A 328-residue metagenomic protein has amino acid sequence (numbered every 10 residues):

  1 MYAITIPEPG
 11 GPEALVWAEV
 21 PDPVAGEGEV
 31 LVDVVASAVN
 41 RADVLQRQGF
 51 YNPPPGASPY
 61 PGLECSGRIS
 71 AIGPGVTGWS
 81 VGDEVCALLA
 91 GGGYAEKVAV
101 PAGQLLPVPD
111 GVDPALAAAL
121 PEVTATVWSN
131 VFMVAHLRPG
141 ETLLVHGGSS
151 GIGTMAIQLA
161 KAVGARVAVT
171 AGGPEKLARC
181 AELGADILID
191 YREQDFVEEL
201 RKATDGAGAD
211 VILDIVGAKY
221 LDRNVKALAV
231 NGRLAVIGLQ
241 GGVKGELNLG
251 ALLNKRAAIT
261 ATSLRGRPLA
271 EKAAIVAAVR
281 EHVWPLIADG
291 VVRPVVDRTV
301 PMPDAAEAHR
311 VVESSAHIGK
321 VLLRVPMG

Functional and structural regions predicted by a protein language model:
I4, W284, D289-R298, A306-G328: C-terminal capping/lid region of NAD(P)-dependent oxidoreductase domains
P21-A38, F50-G92: Glycine-rich beta-strand-centered segment in the early N-terminal region that forms part of a ligand/cofactor-binding
L45, G78, E84-G147: NAD(P)H dinucleotide-binding glycine-rich loop of Rossmann-like/cofactor-binding domains, especially the beta1-alpha1
G93-E96, A171-R179, F196, K244-L249: Short, glycine/polar-rich helix-capping loops at beta-to-alpha or helix-loop-helix junctions that flank or form
A118-E193: Mid-domain Rossmann-like dinucleotide-binding core that forms the NAD(H)/NADP(H) cofactor-binding site
G148, V216, L239: NAD(P)H cofactor-binding loop motif with strongest signal on the N-terminal glycine-rich segment
V163, A171, K219-V291, R324-G328: Glycine-rich phosphate-binding loop and adjacent beta-alpha segment of Rossmann(oid) nucleotide-cofactor-binding
F196-G206: Short amphipathic alpha-helix with an adjacent loop that forms part of the alpha/beta core around
